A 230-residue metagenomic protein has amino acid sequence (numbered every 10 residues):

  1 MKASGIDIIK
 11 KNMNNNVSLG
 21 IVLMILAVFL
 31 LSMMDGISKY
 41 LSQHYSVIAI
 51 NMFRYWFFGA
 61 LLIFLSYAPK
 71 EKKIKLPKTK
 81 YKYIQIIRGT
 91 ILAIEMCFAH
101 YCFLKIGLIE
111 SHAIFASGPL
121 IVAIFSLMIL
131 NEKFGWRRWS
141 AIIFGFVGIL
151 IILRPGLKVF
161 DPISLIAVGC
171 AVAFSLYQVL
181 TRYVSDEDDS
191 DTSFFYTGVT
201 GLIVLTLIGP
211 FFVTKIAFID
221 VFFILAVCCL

Functional and structural regions predicted by a protein language model:
M1-S18, K75: Short, Lys/Arg-rich, polar N-terminal cytosolic tail immediately upstream of the first transmembrane signal-anchor
L19-A27, K73-F98, P162-C170, K215-L230: Loop-to-transmembrane-helix transition segments
V28-G36, I63, G89-C97, P119-I124 (+4 more regions): Hydrophobic/small/kink-forming positions within alpha-helical transmembrane segments of polytopic membrane proteins
L30-F57, L176-T200: Juxtamembrane helix-loop-helix junctions in multi-pass membrane proteins
Q43-A49, F98-F115, D186-D191: Structural motif at transmembrane-helix junctions in multi-pass transporters
W56-A60, F146, L202-I203: Small-residue-rich packing faces within the transmembrane alpha-helices of Major Facilitator Superfamily
A99-Y101, G118-S140, F212: C-terminal transmembrane-helix exit sites in multi-pass transporters
R137-L153: Hydrophobic transmembrane alpha-helices of multi-pass small-molecule transport proteins
